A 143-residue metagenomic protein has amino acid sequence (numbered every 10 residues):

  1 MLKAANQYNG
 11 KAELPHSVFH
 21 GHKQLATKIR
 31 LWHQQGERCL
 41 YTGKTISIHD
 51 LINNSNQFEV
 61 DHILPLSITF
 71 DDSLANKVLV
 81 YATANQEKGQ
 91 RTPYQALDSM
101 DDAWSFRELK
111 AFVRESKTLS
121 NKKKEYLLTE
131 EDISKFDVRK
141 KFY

Functional and structural regions predicted by a protein language model:
M1-T45, F70-D72, L119-V138: Short, charged surface segments at domain edges that flank catalytic/cofactor-binding sites
A4, R38-T45, I63-L66, V80-E87 (+2 more regions): Generic, well-ordered alpha-helical scaffold segments in large soluble proteins
N6-N9, N53-N56, N76, N85 (+1 more regions): Detector for Asparagine
Q7, Q24, Q34-Q35, Q57 (+3 more regions): Residue-identity detector for glutamine
C39, Q57, D102-F106: Alpha-helix initiation and N-capping motif
K44-L79, K88-Q95: Histidine-centered nuclease catalytic patch
L74-Y143: Domain-exit/linker segments immediately C-terminal to small folded modules
